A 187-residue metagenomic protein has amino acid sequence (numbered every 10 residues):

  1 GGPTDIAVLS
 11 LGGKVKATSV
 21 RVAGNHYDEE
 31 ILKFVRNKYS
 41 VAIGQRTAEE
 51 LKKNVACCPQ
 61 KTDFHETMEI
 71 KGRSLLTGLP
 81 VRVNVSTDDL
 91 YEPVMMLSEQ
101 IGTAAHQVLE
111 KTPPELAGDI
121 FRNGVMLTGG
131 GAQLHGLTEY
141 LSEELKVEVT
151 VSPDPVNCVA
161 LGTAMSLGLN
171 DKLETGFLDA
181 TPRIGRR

Functional and structural regions predicted by a protein language model:
G1-P3, L9-G13, A23-N25, I31 (+4 more regions): A short acidic Gly-Thr/Ser loop motif
L9-M95: Phosphate-binding glycine-rich/basic clefts of nucleotide- and phosphate-handling proteins, predominantly
G13-V15, A117-N123, L145-E148: Short, surface-exposed connector motifs at secondary-structure boundaries
G44, A48, M165-R187: Acidic, glycine/GT-rich loop-and beta-edge segments that sit at the periphery of enzyme/chaperone cores
S74-V81, V85-S86, A105, L145 (+3 more regions): PAZ/PAZ-like end-binding module
P93-F121, S166-L169: Phosphate/ATP-binding catalytic cores across multiple sugar-kinase/actin-like superfamilies, primarily ASKHA
A117-L141: Glycine-rich phosphate-binding loops at beta-strand->alpha-helix junctions
E139-M165, L173: Conserved phosphate-binding/catalytic loops in two-lobed NTP-binding clefts
